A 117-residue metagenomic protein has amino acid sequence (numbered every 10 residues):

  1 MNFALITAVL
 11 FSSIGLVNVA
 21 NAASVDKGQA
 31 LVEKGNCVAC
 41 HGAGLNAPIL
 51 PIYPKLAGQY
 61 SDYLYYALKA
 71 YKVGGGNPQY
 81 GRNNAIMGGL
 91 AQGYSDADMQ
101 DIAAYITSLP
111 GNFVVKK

Functional and structural regions predicted by a protein language model:
I6-G15: Bacterial N-terminal signal peptides
L16-E33, A47, I52, V115-K117: Electrostatic cytochrome c docking/interface patches
Q29, A43-V73, N77, N84 (+1 more regions): Gly/Gly-Pro-rich "capping" loops immediately C-terminal to redox-active cysteine motifs in periplasmic/lumenal
K34-G35, N83: N-terminal (or domain-start) structured segment
G35-N36, G44, Y60, D98: Short pre-active-site segment immediately N-terminal to redox-active cysteine/selenocysteine motifs in thiol-based
N36-A43, I102, I106: The canonical Cys-X-X-Cys-His
A67, G89-K116: C-terminal capping alpha-helices of c-type cytochrome domains
